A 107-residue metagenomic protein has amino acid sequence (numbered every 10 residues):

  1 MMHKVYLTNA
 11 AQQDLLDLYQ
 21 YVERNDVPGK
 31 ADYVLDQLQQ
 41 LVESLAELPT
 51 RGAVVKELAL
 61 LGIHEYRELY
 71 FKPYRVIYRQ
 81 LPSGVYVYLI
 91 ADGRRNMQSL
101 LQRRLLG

Functional and structural regions predicted by a protein language model:
M1-E65, G107: Basic, Lys/Arg-enriched alpha-helical interface segments
R67-L69: Short acidic-hydrophobic surface loop/beta-edge motif
F71-R75, R79-G107: Enriched for short, Lys/Arg-rich terminal
